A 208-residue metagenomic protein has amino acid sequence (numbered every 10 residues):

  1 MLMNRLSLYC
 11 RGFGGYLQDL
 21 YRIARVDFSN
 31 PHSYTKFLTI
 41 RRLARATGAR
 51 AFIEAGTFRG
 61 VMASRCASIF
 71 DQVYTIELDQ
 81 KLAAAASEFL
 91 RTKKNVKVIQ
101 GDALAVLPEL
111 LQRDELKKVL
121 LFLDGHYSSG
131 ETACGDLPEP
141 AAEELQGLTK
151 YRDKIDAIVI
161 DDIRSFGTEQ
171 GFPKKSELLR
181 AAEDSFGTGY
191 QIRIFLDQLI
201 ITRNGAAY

Functional and structural regions predicted by a protein language model:
M1-L120, H126-Y208: A short alpha-helical cap/connector motif
